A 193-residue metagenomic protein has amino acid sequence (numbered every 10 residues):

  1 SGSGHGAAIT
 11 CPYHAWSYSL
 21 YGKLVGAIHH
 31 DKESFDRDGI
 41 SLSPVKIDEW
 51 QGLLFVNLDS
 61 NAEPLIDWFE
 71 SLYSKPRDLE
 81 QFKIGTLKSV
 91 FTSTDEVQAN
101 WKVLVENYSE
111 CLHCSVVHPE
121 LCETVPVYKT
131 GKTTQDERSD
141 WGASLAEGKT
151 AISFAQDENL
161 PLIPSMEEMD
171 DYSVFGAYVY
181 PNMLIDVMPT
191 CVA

Functional and structural regions predicted by a protein language model:
S1-S60, I66-S71: Rieske [2Fe-2S] iron-sulfur-binding domain
D48, L53-A193: C-terminal catalytic domain of Rieske-type non-heme iron oxygenases
